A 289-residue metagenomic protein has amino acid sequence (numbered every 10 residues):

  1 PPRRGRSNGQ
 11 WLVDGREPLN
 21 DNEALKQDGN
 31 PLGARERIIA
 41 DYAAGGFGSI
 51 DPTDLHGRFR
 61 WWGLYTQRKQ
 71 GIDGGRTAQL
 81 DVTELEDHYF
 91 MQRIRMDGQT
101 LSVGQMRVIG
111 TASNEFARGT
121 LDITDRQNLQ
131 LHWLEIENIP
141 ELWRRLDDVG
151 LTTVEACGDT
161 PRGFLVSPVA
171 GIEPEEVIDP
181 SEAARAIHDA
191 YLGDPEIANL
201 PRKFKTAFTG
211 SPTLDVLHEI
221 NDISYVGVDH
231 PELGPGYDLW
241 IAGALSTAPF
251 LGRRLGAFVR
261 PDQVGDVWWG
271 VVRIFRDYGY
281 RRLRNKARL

Functional and structural regions predicted by a protein language model:
R3-E17, G33, A198-L289: Mobile "lid/hinge" segments at catalytic clefts and subdomain interfaces of large enzymes
R3-G63: N-terminal amphipathic/basic leader segments beginning at the initiator methionine
R3-R4, R60, L64-Q67, Y89-G234 (+1 more regions): Small-residue-enriched alpha-helical segments and adjacent helix-cap loops that form tight helix-helix packing
W11-D21, R37-D41, G45, V108-F116 (+4 more regions): Generic, well-ordered alpha-helical scaffold segments in large soluble proteins
D21-D28, L32-G48, R68, I72 (+4 more regions): General detector of N-terminal leader/presequence modules that precede the first folded domain
A40-G45, S49-T100, R162-G171, P249-A257: Short glycine-/aliphatic-rich beta-strand segments at the starts of folded cytosolic domains
G74-V82, E115, T160, Y237-W240 (+1 more regions): N-proximal short alpha-helices
L80-E86, A117-I123, D277-R282: Short, flexible, solvent-exposed loop/turn segments with mixed acidic/basic and small polar residues
